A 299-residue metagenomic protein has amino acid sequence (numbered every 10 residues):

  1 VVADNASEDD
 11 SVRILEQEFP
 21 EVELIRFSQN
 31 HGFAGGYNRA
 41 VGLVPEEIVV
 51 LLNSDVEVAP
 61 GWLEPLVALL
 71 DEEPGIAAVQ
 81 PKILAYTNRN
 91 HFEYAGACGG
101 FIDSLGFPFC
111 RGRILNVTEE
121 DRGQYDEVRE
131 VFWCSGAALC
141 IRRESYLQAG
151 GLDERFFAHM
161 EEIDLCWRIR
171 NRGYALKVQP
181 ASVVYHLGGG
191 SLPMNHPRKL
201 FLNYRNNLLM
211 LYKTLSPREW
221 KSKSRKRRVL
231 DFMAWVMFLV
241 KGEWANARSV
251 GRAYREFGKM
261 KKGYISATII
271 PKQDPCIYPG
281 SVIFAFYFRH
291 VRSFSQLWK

Functional and structural regions predicted by a protein language model:
D4-R13, Q29: A conserved acidic beta->alpha catalytic loop
V12-R13, N38, E46, P60-D71 (+3 more regions): Short alpha-helix within the catalytic core of nucleotide-sugar-dependent glycosyltransferases
R26-V44, S54-V56: Glycine-rich, basic loop-to-helix element that forms the pyrophosphate-binding segment of sugar-nucleotide handling
V49: Short aromatic/hydrophobic "clamp" motif used to bind/position activated sugar donors
E57-F107: Conserved donor NDP-sugar-binding/catalytic core segment of glycosyltransferases
G100-V131: Short, flexible, basic/aromatic active-site loop/helix in glycosyltransferases
D126-V183: A short, conserved alpha-helix in the catalytic core of glycosyltransferases
R172-F288: Active-site-adjacent helix/loop segment of glycosyltransferases that harbors family-specific signature motifs
